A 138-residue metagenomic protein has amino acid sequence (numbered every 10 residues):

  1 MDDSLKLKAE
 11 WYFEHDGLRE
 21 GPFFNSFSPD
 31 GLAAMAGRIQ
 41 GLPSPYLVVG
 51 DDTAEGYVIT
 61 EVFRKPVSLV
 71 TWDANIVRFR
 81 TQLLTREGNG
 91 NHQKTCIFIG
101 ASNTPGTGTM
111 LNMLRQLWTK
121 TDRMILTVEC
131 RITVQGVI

Functional and structural regions predicted by a protein language model:
M1-Q93, G100-I138: Small cysteine-rich, disulfide-bonded extracellular modules of the LU/uPAR three-finger superfamily and closely related
